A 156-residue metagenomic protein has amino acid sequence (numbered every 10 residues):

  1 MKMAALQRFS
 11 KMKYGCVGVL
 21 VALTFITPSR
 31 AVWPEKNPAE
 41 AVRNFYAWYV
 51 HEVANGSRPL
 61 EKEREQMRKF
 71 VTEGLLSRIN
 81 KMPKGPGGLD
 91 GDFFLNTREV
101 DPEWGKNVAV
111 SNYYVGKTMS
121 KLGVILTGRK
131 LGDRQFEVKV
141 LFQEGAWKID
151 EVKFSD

Functional and structural regions predicted by a protein language model:
M3-C16: Bacterial N-terminal signal peptides that target proteins for export
G15-T24: Bacterial N-terminal signal peptides
T27-A31: Sec/Tat signal peptide C-region and signal peptidase I cleavage site
W33-P38, N55, P59, Y114 (+3 more regions): Extracytoplasmic/periplasmic, Sec-exported soluble proteins
K36-A54: Short, aromatic-enriched amphipathic alpha-helices that serve as compact interaction elements
V50-A54, R58-K84: Short, solvent-exposed secondary-structure junction/capping segments
V71-T72, L76-K130: Surface-exposed, charged secondary-structure patches
D133-D156: Short beta-strand edge/turn micro-motifs at domain boundaries
